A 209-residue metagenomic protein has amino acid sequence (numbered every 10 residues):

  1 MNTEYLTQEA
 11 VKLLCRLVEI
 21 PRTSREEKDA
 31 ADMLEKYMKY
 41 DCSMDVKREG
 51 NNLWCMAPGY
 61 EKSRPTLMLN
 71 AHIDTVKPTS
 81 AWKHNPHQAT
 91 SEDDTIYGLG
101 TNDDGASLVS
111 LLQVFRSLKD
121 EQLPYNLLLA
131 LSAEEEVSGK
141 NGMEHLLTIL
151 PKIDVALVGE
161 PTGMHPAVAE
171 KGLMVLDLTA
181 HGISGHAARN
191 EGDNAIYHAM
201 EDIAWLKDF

Functional and structural regions predicted by a protein language model:
M1-M68, I73-P78: N-terminal helical capping/dimerization or prosegment-like subdomains of hydrolases acting on amide or phosphate bonds
R16, Q113-D120, E201-K207: Short glycine/serine- and small hydrophobic-enriched flexible loop segments
R64-L128: Active-site metal-coordination/substrate-binding segment of hydrolases, especially metallo-dependent peptidases
L67-L69, L157, I183: Residue-level marker for buried hydrophobic side chains located in beta-strands that build the well-ordered beta-sheet
G105-V175: Acidic/histidine-rich catalytic neighborhood of metal-dependent amide-processing enzymes
P166, G185-N190: A short glycine-threonine-serine/GTX helix/turn-capping micro-motif
M174-S184: Hydrophobic/proline-rich hinge and linker segments of small-molecule sensing/allosteric domains, predominantly
A188-F209: Acidic-enriched catalytic cores of C-N bond-cleaving enzymes acting on peptides and small amides
